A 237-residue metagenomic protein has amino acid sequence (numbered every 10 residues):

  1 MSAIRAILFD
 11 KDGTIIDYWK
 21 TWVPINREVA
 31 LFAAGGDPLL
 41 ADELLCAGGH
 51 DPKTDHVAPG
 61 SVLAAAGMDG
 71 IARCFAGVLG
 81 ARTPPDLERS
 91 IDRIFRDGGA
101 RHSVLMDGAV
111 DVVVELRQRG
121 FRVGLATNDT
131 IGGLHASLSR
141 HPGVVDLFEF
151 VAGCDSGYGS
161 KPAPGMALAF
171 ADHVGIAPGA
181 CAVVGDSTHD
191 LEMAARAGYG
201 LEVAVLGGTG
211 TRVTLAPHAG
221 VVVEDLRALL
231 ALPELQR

Functional and structural regions predicted by a protein language model:
M1-I7, K20, G35, V114-E115 (+2 more regions): Asp-based, Mg2+/Mn2+-dependent phosphohydrolase catalytic module
A3-V114, Q118-R119: N-terminal helical cap/lid subdomain that shapes the substrate entry/recognition surface in HAD-like hydrolases
T127: Active-site nucleophile and cofactor-binding loops and adjacent substrate-binding regions of central metabolic enzymes
